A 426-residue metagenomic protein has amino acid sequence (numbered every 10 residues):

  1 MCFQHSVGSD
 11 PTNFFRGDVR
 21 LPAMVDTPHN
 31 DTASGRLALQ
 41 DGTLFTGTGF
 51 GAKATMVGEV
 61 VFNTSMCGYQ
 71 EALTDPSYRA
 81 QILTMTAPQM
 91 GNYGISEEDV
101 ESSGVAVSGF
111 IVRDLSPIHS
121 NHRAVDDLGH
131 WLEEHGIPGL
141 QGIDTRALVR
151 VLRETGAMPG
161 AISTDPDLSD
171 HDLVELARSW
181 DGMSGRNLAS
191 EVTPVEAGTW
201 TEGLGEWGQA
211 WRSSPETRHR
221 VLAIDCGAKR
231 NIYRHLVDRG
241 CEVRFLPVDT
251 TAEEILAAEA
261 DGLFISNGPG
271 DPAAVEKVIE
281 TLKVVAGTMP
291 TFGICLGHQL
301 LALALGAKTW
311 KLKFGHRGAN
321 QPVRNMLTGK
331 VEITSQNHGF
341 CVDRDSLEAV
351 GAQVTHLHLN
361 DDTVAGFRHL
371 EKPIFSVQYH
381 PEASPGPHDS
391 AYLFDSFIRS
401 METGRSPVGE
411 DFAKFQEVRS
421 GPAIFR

Functional and structural regions predicted by a protein language model:
H5: Cationic, low-complexity basic patches in intrinsically disordered or flexible, solvent-exposed regions
N13-A23: Short, Lys/Arg-enriched N-terminal segments with co-localized hydrophobic residues within the first ~10-30 amino acids
L21-E253, A257-A258, P272, S384-Y392 (+1 more regions): RNA-binding accessory domains that recognize and position tRNA/RNA substrates
P138, R220, P290-F292, K308 (+1 more regions): Proline-centered loop/turn at the N-terminus of a beta-strand
A257, G262, S266-R344, G386-M401: Cysteine-nucleophile active-site neighborhood
G329-K372, V418-R419, A423-R426: Catalytic beta-strand/loop cores that center a nucleophilic Ser/Cys/Thr and support acyl-enzyme chemistry
